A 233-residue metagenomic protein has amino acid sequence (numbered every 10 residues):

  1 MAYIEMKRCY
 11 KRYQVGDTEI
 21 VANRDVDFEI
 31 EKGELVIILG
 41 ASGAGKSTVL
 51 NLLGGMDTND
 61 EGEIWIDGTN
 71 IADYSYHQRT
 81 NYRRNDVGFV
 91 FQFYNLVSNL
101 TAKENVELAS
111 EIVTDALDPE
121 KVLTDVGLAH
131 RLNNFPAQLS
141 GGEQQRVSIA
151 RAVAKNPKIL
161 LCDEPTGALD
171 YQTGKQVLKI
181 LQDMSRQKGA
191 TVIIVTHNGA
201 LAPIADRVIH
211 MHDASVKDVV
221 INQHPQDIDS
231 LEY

Functional and structural regions predicted by a protein language model:
A2-M211: ABC family nucleotide-binding domain
R207, S215-Y233: Conserved beta-strand-loop-alpha-helix hinge in the C-terminal portion of ABC ATPase nucleotide-binding domains
